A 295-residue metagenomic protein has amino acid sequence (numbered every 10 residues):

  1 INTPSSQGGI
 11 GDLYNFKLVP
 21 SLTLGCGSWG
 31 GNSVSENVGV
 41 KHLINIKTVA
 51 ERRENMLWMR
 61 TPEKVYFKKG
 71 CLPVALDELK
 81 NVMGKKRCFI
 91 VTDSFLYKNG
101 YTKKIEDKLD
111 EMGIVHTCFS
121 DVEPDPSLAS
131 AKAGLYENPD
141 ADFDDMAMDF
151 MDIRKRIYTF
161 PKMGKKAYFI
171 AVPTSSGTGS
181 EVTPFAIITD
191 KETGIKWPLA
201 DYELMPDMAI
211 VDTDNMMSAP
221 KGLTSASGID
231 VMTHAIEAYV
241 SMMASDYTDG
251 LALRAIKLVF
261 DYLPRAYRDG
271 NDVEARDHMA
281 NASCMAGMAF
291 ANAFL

Functional and structural regions predicted by a protein language model:
I1-L57: C-terminal segments
G25-N32, G177, C284-L295: Glycine-rich phosphate/pyrophosphate-binding beta-alpha loops
N32-E36, H42, L57-M59, V82-M83 (+8 more regions): Solvent-exposed alpha-helices and their adjacent loops that cap or buttress functional pockets in soluble metabolic
V34, I46-N55, H116-G134, M288-L295: Short, intrinsically disordered, charge-balanced linker/junction segments flanking boundaries in proteins
L57-G134: ATP/NTP phosphate-donor binding region
A129-D214: Glycine/threonine-rich beta-strand-loop-alpha-helix active-site module that forms ligand/phosphate-binding
F185-N292: Carboxylate- and glycine-rich phosphate/diphosphate-binding segment that chelates Mg2+/Mn2+
